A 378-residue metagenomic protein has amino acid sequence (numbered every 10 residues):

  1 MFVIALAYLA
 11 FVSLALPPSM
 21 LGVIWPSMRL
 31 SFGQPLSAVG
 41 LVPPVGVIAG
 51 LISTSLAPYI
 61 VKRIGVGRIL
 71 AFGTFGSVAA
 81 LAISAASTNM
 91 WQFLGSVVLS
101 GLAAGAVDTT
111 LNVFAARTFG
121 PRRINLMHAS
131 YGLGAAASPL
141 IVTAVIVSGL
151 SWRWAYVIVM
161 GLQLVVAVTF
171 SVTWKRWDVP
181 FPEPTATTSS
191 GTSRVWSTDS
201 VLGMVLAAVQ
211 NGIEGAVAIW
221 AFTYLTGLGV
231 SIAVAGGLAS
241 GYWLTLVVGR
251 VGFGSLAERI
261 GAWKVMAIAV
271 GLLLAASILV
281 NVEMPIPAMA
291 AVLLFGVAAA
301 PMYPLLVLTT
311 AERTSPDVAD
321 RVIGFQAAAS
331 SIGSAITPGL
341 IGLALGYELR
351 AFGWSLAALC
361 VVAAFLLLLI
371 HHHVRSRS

Functional and structural regions predicted by a protein language model:
L21-G22, T198-V248: Extracytoplasmic gate region of multi-pass secondary transporters
G33, G65, A86-W91, G261 (+1 more regions): Helix-breaking motifs and short loop linkers at transmembrane-helix boundaries and internal kinks in secondary membrane
L51-W91: Conserved MFS/SLC helix-loop-helix module at the cytosolic interface between two early adjacent transmembrane helices
S53-V66, G249-G261, L345: Helix-to-loop junctions at the C-terminal end of transmembrane segments in multipass secondary transporters
V97-Y131: Cytoplasmic helix-loop-helix junction between adjacent transmembrane helices in 12-TM secondary transporters
M127-D178: Helix-loop-helix hairpin linking two adjacent transmembrane segments in secondary transporters
I260-L306: C-terminal transmembrane helical hairpin of 12-TM major facilitator-type secondary transporters
P316-E348, L356: A late C-terminal transmembrane helix in Major Facilitator Superfamily
